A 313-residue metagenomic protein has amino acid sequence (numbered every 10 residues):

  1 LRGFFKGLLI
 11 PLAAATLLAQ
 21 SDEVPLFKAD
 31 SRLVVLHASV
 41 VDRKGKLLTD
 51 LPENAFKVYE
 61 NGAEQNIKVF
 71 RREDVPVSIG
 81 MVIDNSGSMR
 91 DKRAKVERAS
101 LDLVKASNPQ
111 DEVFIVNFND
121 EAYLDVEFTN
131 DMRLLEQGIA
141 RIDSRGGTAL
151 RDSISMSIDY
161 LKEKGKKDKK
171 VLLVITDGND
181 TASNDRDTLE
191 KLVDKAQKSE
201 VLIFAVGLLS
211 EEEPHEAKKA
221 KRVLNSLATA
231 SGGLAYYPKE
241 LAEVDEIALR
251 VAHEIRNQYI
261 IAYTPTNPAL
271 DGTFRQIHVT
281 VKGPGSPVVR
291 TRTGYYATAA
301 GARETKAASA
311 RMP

Functional and structural regions predicted by a protein language model:
L1-I10: Bacterial N-terminal signal peptides that target proteins for export
L9-Q20: Hydrophobic h-region of N-terminal signal peptides that target proteins for export in Gram-negative bacteria
A19-P313: Scaffold/interface architecture of coatomer-like assemblies
